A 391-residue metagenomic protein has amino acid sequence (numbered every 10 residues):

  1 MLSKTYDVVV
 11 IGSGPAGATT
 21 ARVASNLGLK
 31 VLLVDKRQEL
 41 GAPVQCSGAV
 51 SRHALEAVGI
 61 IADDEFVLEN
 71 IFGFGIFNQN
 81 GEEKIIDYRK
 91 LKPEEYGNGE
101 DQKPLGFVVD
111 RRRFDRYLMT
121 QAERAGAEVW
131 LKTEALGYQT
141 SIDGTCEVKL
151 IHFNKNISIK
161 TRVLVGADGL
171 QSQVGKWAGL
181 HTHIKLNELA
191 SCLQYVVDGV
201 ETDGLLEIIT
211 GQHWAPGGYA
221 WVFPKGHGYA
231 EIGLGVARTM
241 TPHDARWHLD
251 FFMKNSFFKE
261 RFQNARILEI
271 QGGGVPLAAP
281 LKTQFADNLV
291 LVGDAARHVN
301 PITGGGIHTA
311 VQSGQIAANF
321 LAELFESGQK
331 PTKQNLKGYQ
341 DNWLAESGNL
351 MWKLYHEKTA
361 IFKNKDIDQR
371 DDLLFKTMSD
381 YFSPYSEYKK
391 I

Functional and structural regions predicted by a protein language model:
L2-G14: Beta1/beta-strand and adjacent pyrophosphate-binding region of the FAD-binding site in flavoprotein oxidoreductases
V9, S25-Q45: Glycine-rich FAD pyrophosphate-binding loop
G17: N-terminal Rossmann-fold NAD(P) dinucleotide-binding loop
R37-I61: Conserved N-terminal glycine-rich FAD pyrophosphate-binding loop of Rossmann-like flavoproteins
L55-Y117: A conserved beta-strand/loop capping segment in the N-terminal third of enzymes that catalyze redox or closely related
R116, T120-K259: Predominantly flavin-linked oxidoreductase catalytic cores and closely associated redox partners
M240-F320, F325, Q329: FAD/FMN-dependent oxidoreductases across multiple families
A322-I391: C-terminal helical "tail/cap" subdomain of flavin- and related membrane-associated enzymes
